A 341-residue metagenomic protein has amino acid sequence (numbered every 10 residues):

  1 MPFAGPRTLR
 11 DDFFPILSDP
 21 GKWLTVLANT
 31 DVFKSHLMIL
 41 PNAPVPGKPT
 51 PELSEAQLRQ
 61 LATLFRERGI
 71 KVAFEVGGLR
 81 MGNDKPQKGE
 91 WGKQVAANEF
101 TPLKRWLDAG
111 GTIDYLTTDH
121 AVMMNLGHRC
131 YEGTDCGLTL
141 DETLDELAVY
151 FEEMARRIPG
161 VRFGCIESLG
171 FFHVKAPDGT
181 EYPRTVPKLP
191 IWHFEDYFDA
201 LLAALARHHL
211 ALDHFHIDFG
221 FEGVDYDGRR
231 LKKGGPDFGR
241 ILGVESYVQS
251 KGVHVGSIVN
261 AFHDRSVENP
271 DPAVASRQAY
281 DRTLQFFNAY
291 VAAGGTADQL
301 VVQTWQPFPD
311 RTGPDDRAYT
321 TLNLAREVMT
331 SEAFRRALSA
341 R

Functional and structural regions predicted by a protein language model:
M1-R10, I70-P86, W91-K93, A155-Y197 (+3 more regions): Aromatic-lined carbohydrate-recognition surfaces of secreted/lumenal glycan-active proteins
G5-P6, D114, L212-Y226, H254-R341: Substrate-binding cleft of secreted/luminal carbohydrate-active enzymes
P6-E52, A56-A73, G110-T117, H208-H214 (+1 more regions): Catalytic domains of carbohydrate-active enzymes, especially glycoside hydrolases
L9-V26, Q94-W106, I191-L205, A273-Y290: Short, acidic/polar
S35, L40, G111-M124, H128 (+3 more regions): Aromatic- and acid-rich polysaccharide-binding/catalytic face of secreted or lumenal carbohydrate-active enzymes
P44-L169, V186, V267-D281: Substrate-binding cleft of extracellular glycoside hydrolase catalytic domains
K48-L61, R66-R68, E75, D141-R156 (+3 more regions): Glycoside hydrolase catalytic-domain groove-lining segments
F65, W106, M154, L205 (+2 more regions): Generic structural signal for hydrophobic
